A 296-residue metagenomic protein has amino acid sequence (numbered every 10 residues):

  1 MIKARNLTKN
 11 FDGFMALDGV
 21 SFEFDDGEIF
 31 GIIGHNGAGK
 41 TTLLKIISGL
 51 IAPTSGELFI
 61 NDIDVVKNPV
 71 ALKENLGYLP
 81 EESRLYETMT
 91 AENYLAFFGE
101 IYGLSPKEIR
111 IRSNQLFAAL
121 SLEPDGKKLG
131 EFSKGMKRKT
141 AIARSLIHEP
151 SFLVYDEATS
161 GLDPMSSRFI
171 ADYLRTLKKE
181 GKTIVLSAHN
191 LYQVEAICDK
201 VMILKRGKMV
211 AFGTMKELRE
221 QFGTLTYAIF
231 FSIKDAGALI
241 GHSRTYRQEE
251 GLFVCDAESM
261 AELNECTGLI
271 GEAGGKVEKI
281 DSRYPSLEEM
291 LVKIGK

Functional and structural regions predicted by a protein language model:
H35-G39: Walker A (P-loop) phosphate-binding loop of ABC-type ATPase nucleotide-binding domains
S48: Helix-to-loop junction immediately C-terminal to a conserved catalytic motif
G56-K67, A71-L72: Conserved ABC transporter NBD signature motif
L153-E157: Catalytic Walker B motif of ABC-type/P-loop ATPase nucleotide-binding domains
D172-V254: ABC transporter nucleotide-binding domain
L225-K296: Short, charged/small-residue-rich alpha-helical element at the C-terminal edge of ABC transporter nucleotide-binding
